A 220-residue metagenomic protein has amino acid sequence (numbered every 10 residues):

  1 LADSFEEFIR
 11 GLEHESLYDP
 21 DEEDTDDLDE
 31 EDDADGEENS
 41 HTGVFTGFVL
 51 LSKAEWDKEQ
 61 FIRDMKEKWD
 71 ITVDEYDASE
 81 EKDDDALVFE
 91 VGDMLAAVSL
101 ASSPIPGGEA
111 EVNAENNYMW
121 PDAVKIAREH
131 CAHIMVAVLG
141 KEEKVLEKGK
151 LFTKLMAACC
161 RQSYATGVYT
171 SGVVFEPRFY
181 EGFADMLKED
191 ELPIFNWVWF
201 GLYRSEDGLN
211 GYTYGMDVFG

Functional and structural regions predicted by a protein language model:
A2-N39: A C-terminal-region feature
D33-M65: N-terminal alpha-helical "arm" segments
K53-E55, A86-G92, V168-E189: Short, conserved secondary-structure transition motifs
K53-V124: N-terminal low-complexity, intrinsically disordered segments
E67-E75, L155-Y169: Structural alpha-beta junctions
K125-E142, T213-G220: Glycine-rich, often proline-containing surface loops adjacent to acidic residues and nearby aromatics that form
C131-H133, V138-A165: Charged, alpha-helical interface segments at or near domain boundaries
V173-G220: Aromatic/basic-lined ligand-recognition segments that form π-stacking hydrophobic pockets flanked by Lys/Arg to engage
